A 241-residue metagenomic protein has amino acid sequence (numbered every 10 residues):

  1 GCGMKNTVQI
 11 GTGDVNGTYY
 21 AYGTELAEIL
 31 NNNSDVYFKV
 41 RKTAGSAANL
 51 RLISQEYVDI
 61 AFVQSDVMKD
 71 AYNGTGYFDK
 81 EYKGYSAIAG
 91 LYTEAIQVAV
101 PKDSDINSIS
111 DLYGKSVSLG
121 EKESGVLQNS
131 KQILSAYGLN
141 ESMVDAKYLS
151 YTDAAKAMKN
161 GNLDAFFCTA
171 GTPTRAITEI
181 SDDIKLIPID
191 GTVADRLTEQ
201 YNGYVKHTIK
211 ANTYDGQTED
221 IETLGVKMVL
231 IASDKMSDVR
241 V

Functional and structural regions predicted by a protein language model:
G1-C2: N-terminal Sec signal peptide cleavage junction
K5, D35, G45-A48, Q55 (+4 more regions): Extracytoplasmic
N6-N33, T93-N160: Bilobed "Venus flytrap"/periplasmic-binding protein-like clamshell domains and structurally analogous long
Q9, K39-V40, D59-V63, Q97-A99 (+2 more regions): Structural recognition of the beta-strand scaffold that forms the well-ordered cores of secreted hydrolase catalytic
T18-S54, I60-A61, T218: Extracytoplasmic small-molecule ligand-binding "clamshell" domains of the periplasmic binding protein/Venus flytrap
Q55-Y92, G171: Acidic, polar ligand-binding/catalytic clefts
S65-V67, T75-Y77, S104, E141-S237: Pocket-lining segment of extracytoplasmic ligand-binding domains
